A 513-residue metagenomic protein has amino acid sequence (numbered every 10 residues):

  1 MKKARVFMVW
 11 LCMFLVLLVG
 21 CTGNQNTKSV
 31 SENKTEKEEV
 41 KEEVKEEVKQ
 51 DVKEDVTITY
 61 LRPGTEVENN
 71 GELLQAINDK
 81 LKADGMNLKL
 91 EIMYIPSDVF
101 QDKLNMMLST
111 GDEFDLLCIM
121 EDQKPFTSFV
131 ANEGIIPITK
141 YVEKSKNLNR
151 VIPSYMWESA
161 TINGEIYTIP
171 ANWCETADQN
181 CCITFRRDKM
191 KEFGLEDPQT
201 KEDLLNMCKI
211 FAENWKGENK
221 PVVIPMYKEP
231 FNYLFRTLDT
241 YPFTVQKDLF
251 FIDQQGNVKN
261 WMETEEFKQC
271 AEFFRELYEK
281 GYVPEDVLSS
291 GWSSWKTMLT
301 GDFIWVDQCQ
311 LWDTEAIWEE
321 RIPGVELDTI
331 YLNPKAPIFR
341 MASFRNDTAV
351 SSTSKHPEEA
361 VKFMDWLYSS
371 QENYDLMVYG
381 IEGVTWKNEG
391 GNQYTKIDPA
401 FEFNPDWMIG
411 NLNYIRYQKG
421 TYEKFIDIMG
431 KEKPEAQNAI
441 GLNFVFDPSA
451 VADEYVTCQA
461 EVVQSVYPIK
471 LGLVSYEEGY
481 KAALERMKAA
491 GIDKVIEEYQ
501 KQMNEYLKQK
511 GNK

Functional and structural regions predicted by a protein language model:
K3, W10-K513: Extracytoplasmic/secretory soluble proteins
